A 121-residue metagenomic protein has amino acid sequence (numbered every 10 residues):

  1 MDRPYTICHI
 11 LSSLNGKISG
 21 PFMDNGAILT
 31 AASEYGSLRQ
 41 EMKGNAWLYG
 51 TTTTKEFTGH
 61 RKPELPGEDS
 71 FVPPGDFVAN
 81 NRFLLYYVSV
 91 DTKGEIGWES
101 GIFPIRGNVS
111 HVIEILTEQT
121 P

Functional and structural regions predicted by a protein language model:
M1-I105: N-terminal nucleotide/polyanion-binding subdomain common to many enzyme families
N108-P121: Histidine/lysine/aspartate-rich catalytic loop segments that bind and position anionic ligands
